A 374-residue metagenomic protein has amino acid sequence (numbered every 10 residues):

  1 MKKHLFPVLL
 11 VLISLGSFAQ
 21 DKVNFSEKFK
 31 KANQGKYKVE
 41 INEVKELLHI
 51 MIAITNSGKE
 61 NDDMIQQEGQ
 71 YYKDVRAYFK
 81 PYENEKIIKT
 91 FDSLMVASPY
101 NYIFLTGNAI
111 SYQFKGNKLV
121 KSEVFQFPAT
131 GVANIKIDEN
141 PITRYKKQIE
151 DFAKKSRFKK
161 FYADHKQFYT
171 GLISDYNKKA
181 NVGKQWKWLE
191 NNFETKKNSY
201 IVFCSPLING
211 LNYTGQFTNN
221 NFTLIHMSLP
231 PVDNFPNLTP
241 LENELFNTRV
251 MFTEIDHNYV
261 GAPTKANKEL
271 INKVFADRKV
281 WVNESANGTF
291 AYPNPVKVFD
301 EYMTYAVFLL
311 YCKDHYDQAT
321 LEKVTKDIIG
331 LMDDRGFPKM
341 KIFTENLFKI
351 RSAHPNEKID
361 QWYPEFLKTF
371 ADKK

Functional and structural regions predicted by a protein language model:
M1-F25: Bacterial Sec-dependent N-terminal signal peptides
Q20-R157: N-terminal low-structure segments adjacent to metalloprotease catalytic domains across cellular compartments
V23, K28, F308-K374: Pan-zinc metallopeptidase signature
P128-A133, Y213-L245: Active-site scaffold of zinc-dependent metalloenzymes
G131-I135, G171-K179, N237-L241, F246 (+1 more regions): Second-shell loop/turn segments in exported
K166-T223: Auxiliary, metal-adjacent structural segments of Zn-dependent hydrolase domains
E244-A266: Active-site recognition of the HExxH zinc-binding catalytic motif
G261-T289: Post-HEXXH active-site segment of zinc metalloproteases
